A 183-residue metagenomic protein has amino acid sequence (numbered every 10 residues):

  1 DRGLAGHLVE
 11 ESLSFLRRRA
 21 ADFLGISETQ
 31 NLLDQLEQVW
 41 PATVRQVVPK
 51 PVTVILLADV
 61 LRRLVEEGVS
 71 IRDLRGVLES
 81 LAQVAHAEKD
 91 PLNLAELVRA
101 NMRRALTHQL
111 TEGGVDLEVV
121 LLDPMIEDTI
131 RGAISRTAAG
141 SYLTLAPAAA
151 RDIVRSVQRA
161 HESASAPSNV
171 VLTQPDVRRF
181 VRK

Functional and structural regions predicted by a protein language model:
D1-K183: Membrane-embedded alpha-helical signal segments
